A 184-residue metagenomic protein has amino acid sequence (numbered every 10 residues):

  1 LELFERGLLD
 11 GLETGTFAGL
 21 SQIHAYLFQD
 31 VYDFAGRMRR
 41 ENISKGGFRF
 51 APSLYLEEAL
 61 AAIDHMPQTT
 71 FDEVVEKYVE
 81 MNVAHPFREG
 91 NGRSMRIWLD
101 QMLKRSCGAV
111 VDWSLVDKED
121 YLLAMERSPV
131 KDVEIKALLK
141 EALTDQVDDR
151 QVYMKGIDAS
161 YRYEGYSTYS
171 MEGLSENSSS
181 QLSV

Functional and structural regions predicted by a protein language model:
L1-V184: FIC/Doc superfamily catalytic core
